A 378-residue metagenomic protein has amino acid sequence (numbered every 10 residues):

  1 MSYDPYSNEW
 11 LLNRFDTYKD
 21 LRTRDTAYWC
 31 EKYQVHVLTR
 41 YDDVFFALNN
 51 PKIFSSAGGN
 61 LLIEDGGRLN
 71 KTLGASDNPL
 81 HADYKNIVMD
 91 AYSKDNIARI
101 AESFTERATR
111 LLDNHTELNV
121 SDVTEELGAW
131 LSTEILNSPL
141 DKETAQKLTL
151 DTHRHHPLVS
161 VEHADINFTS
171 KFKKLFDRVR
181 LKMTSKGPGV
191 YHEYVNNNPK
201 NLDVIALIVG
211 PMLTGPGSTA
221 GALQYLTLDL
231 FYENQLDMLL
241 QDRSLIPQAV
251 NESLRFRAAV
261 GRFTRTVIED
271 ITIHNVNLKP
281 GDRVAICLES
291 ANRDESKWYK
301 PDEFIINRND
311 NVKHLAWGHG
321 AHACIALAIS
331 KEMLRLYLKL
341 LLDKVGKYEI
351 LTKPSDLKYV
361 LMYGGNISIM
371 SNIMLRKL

Functional and structural regions predicted by a protein language model:
M1-L378: Cytochrome P450
